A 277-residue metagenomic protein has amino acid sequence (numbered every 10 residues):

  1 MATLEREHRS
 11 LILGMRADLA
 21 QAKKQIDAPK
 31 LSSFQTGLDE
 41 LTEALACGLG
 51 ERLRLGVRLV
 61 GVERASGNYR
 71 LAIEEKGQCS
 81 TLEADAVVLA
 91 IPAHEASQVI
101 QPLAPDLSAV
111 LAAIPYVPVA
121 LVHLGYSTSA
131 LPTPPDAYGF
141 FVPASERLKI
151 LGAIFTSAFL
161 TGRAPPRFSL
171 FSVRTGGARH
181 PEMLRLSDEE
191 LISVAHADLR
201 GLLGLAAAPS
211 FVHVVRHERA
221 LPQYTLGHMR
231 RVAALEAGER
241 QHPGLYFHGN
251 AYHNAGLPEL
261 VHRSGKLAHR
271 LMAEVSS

Functional and structural regions predicted by a protein language model:
M1-Y69, E83: Active-site/ligand-binding neighborhood in enzyme catalytic cores
F34, P115, H253: Nucleotide-sugar-dependent glycosyltransferase donor-binding/catalytic pocket residues
G37-L41, L45, A96, A195 (+2 more regions): Alpha-helical packing segments of well-folded alpha/beta enzyme cores
G48, R52, E95, P102 (+2 more regions): Active-site catalytic microenvironments for nucleophilic, acid-base chemistry
L53-L55, L89, F247: A structural signal for the hydrophobic beta-strands that form the central parallel beta-sheet of Rossmann-like
V57-F171, G176-R185, E189, A197 (+1 more regions): Mid-domain catalytic core of redox enzymes that form a hydrophobic substrate pocket/lid adjacent to a catalytic redox
P134-A137, L151-S277: Conserved flavin/dinucleotide-binding core of flavoenzymes
